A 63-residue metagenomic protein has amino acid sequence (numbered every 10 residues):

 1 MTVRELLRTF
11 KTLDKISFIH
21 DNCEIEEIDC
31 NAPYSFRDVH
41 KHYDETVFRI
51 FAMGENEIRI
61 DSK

Functional and structural regions predicted by a protein language model:
D14: Short beta-strand/loop motifs in extracellular/secreted proteins, especially within beta-sandwich accessory domains
F18-K63: Detector for the mature cores of small, proteolytically processed and post-translationally modified peptide effectors
